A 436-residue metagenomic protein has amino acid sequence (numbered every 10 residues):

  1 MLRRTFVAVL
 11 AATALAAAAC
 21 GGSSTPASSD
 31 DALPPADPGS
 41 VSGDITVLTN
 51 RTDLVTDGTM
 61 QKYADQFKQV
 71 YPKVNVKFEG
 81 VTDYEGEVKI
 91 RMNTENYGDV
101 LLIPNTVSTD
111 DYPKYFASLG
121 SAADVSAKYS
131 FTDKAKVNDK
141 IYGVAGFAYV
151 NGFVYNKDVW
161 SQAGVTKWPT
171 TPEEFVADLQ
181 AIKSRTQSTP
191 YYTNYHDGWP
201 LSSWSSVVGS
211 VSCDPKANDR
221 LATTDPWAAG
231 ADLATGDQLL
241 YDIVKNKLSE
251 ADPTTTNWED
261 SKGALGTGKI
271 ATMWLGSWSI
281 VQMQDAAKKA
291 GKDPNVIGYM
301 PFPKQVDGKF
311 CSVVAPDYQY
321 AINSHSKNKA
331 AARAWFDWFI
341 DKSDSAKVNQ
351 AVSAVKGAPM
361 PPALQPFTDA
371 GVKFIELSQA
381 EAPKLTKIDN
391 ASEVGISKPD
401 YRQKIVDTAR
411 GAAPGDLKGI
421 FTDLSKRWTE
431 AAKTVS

Functional and structural regions predicted by a protein language model:
L2-S108, G291, A346-K347, G419 (+1 more regions): Conserved N-terminal structural module of periplasmic/extracytoplasmic solute-binding proteins
D37, G120-F131, Y191, Y195 (+4 more regions): Short, solvent-exposed loop/beta-turn-alpha elements that line the ligand-binding surface or hinge of extracytoplasmic
D65, Q69, A163, K245-L248 (+1 more regions): Extracytoplasmic/periplasmic substrate-recognition and gating elements
P104-N151, G298-M300: Hinge/lid segment of periplasmic solute-binding proteins
N151, V176-D225: Extracytoplasmic/periplasmic solute-binding protein
S161, A380-S436: Conserved C-terminal helix/tail region of periplasmic/extracytoplasmic solute-binding proteins
L179-Q180, A222-T254: Glycine-centered hinge/linker elements that transmit conformational signals in sensory and ligand-binding systems
M300-P301, N349-D400, K433-V435: Long, aromatic- and glycine/proline-rich binding clefts that accommodate carbohydrate-like moieties
